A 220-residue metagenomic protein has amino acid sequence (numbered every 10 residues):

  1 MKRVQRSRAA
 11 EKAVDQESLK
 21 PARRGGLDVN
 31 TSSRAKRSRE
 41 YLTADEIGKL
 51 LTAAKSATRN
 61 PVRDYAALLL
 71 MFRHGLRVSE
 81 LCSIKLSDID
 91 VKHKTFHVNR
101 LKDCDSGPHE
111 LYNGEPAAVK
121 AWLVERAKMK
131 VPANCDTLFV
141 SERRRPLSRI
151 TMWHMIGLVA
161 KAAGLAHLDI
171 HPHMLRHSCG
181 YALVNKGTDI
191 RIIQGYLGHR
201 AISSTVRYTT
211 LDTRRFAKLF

Functional and structural regions predicted by a protein language model:
M1-F220: Conserved catalytic core of the tyrosine transesterase superfamily
